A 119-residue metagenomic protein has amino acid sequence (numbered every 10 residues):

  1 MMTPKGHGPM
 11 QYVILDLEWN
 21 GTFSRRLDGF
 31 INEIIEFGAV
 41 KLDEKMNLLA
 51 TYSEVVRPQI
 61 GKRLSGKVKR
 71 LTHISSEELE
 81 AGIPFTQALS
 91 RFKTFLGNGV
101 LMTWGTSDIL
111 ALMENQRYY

Functional and structural regions predicted by a protein language model:
P4-V13, E18-L110, E114: Conserved non-catalytic scaffold segment of RNase H-like nuclease domains
Q116-Y119: A short alpha->loop->secondary-structure connector
